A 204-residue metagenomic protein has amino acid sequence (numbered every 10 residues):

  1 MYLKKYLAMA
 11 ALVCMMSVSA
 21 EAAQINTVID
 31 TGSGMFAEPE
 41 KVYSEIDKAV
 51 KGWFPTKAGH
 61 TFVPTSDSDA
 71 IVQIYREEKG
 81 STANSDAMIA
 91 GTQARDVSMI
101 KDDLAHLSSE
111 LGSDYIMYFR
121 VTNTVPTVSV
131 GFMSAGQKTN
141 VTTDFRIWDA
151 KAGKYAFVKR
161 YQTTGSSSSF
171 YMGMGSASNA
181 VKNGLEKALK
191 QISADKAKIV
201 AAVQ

Functional and structural regions predicted by a protein language model:
M1-A8: Bacterial N-terminal signal peptides that target proteins for export
A8-S17: Bacterial N-terminal signal peptides
A22-M35, V42-D47, A105-L111, P126 (+1 more regions): C-terminal/domain-edge helix-coil "capping" segments
F36-R120, Q191: N-terminal segment of the mature soluble domain
K79, F132-S134: Short low-complexity, flexible loop/linker segments enriched in glycine and/or proline with clustered acidic
D102-D103, V128-V130: Short structured motifs
V121-S129: Short amphipathic beta-strand and strand-loop transition segments with alternating hydrophobic
